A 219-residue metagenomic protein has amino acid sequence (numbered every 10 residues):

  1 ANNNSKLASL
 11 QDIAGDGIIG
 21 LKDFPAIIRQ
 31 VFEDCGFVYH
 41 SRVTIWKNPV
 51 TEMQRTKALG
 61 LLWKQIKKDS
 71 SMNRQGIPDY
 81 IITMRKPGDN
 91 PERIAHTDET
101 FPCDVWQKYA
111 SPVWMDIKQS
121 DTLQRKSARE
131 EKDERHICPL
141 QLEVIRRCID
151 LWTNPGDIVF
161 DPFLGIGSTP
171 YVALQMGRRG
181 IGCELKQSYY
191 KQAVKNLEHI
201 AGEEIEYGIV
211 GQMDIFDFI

Functional and structural regions predicted by a protein language model:
A1-Q192, I215: Core catalytic lobe of class I
V194-I219: S-adenosyl-L-methionine
